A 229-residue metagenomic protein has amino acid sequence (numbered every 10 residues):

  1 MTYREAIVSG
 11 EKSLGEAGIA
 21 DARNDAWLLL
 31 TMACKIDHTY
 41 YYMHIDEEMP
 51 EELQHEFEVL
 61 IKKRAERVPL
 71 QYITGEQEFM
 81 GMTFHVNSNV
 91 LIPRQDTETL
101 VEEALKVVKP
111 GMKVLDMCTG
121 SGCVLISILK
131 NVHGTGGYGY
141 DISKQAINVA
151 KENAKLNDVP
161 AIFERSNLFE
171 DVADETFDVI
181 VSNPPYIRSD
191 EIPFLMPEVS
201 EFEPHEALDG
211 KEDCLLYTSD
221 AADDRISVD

Functional and structural regions predicted by a protein language model:
M1-I36, Y42, M49: Non-catalytic accessory regions of SAM-dependent methyltransferases
L29, A154, N183, V199 (+1 more regions): Conserved RecA-like P-loop NTPase ATPase core
T31-V107: Conserved AdoMet
C34, L168-F169, A221-A222: Hydrophobic pocket-lining residues within nucleotide cofactor-binding pockets
Y40, A207, S227: Conserved beta-strand positions that form and line the central face of beta-propeller blades
D96-F194: Conserved SAM/SAH cofactor-binding pocket of Class I
Y186-L215: Mobile active-site "lid"/loop adjacent to the S-adenosyl-L-methionine
Y217-D229: Single conserved hydrophobic/aromatic residue that forms the stacking wall/gate of nucleotide- or nucleobase-binding
